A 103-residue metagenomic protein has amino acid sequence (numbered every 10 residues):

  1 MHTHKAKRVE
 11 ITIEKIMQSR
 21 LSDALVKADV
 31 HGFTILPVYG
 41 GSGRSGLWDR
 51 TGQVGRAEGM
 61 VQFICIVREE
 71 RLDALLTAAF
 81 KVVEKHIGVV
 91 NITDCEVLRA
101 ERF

Functional and structural regions predicted by a protein language model:
M1-F103: Positively charged, small/polar-rich N-terminal and surface patches that mediate targeting and assembly and bind
